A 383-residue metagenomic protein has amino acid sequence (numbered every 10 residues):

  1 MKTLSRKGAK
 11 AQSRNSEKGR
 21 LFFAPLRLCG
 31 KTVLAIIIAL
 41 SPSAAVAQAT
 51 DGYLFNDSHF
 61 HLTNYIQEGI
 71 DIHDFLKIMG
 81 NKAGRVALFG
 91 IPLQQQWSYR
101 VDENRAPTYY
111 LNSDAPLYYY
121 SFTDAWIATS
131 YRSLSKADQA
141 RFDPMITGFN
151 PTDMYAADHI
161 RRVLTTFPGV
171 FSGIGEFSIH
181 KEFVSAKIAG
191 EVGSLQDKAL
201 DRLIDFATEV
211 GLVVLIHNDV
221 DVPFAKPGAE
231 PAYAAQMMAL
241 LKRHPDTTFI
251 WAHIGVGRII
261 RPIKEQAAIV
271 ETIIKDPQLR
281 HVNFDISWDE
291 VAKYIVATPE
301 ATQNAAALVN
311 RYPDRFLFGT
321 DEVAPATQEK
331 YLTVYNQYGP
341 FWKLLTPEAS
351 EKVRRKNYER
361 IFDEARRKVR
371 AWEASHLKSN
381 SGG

Functional and structural regions predicted by a protein language model:
M1-Q48, S379-G383: Intrinsic disorder/low-complexity segments
A47-S130: An N-terminally biased module of ancient metal coordination in phosphate/nucleic-acid-related enzymes
Q48-N56, Q67, D71-V86, N310-L317 (+1 more regions): Mid-to-C-terminal alpha-helical segments outside catalytic/metal-binding sites
T50-Y53, D102-V222, N283, W288: Active-site gating/metal-coordination segments in enzymes
N56-S58, V86-G90, M145-T147, G175 (+3 more regions): Active-site neighborhood of phospho(di)ester-bond hydrolases with catalytic His/Asp-centered motifs
L62-D71, L93-W97, L117-T123, F149-A157 (+6 more regions): Acidic-and-aromatic substrate-binding clefts and catalytic sites of carbohydrate-active enzymes
I70-H73, Y109-Y131, A156-I160, G193-D201 (+4 more regions): Well-ordered, non-membrane alpha-helical segments in soluble/globular domains
K181, I188-F318: Catalytic pocket-lining loop regions of alpha/beta-barrel enzymes, especially the amidohydrolase/enolase/GH5 lineages
